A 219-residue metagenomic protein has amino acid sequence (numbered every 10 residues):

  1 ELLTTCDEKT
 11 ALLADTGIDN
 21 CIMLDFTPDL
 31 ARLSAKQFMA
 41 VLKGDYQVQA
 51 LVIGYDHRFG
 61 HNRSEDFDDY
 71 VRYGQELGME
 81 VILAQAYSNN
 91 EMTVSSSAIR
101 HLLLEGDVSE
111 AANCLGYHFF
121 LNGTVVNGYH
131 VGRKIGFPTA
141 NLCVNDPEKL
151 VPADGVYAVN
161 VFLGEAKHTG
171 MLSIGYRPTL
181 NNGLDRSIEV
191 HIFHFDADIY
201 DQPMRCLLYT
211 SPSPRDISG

Functional and structural regions predicted by a protein language model:
E1-D45: Core alpha/beta nucleotide-donor-binding catalytic domains of modification enzymes
L3-C21, F120-L150: Short N-terminal signal/transit or membrane-insertion segments and the immediately adjacent low-complexity/disordered
D25, Y55, Q85, I174-Y176: Short secondary-structure boundary segments
T27, D56, P212: Anionic group-transfer/hydrolysis microenvironments
R32-P138, G219: Classical nucleotidyltransferase
G128-S211, R215-G219: Phosphate/ribose-recognition catalytic cores of enzymes acting on nucleotide-derived substrates
